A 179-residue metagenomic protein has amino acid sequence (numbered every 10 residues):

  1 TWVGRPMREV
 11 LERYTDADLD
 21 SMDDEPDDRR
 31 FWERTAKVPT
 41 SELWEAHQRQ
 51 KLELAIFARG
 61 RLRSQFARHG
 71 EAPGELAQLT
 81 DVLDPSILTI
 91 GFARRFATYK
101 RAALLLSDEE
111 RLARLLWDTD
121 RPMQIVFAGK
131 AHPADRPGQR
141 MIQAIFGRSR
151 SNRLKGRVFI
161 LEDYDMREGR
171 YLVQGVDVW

Functional and structural regions predicted by a protein language model:
T1-W179: Catalytic cores of carbohydrate-active enzymes across secretory and cytosolic contexts
